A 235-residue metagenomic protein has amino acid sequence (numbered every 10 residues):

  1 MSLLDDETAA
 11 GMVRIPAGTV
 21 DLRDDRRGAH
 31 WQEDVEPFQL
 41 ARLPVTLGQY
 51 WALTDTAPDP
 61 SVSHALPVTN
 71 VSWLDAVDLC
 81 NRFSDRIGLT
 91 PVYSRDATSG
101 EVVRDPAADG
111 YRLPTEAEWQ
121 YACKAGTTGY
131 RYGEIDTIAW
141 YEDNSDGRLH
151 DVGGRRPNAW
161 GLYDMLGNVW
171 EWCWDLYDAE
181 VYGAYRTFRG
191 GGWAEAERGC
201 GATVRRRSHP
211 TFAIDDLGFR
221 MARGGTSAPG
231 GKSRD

Functional and structural regions predicted by a protein language model:
S2-P60, H64-S84, G167, G225: A short glycine-rich, aromatic-capped structural motif
A10, G18, D136, M165 (+1 more regions): Change "...and in nucleic-acid phosphodiester-cleaving endonucleases..." to "...and in nucleic-acid processing enzymes
V13, Q32, R112, E171 (+1 more regions): Residues embedded in well-ordered beta-strands
V62, W73-R206, P210-D215, G230-G231: Functional-site microenvironments in short loops/helix caps that host divalent-cation chemistry
M221-A228: Short beta-strand-to-coil "C-cap" segments at the C-terminal boundary of structured domains/repeats, marking
D235: Short, cationic low-complexity segments
